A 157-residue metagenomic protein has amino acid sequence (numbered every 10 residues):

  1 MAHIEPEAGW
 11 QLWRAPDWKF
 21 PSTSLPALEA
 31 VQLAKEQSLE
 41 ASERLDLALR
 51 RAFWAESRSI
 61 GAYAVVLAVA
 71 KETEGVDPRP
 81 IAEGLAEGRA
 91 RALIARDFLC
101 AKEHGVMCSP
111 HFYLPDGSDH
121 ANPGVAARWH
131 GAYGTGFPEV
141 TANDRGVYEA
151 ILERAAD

Functional and structural regions predicted by a protein language model:
M1-S57, A62-Y63, F137-P138, A150 (+1 more regions): Structural alpha/beta surface segment adjacent to cysteine/selenocysteine redox centers across thiol/disulfide enzymes
A48-D157: C-terminal cap of thioredoxin/glutaredoxin-like
